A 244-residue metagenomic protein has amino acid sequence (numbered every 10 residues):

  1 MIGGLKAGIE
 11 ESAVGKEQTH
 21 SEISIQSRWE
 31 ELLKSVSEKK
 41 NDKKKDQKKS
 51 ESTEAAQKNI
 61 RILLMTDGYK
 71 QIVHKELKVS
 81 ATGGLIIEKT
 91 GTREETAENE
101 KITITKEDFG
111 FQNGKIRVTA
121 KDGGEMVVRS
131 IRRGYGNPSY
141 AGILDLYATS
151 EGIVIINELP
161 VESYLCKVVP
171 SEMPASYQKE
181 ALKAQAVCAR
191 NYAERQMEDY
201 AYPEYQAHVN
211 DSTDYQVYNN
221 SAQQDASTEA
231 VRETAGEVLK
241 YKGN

Functional and structural regions predicted by a protein language model:
M1-N244: Conserved, single-site charged/polar hotspot
